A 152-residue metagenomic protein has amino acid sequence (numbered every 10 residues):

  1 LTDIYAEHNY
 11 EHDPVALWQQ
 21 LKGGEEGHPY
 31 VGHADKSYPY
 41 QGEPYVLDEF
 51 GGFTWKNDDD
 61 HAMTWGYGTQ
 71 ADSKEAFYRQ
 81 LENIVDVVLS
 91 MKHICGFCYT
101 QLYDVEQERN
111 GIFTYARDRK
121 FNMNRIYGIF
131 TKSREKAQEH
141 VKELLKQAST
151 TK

Functional and structural regions predicted by a protein language model:
L1-R117, R125-G128, E139-K142: Substrate-binding/catalytic cleft of secreted carbohydrate-active enzymes, primarily glycoside hydrolases
F121: Histidine-centered active-site microenvironments of extracellular/periplasmic hydrolases and transferases
K132-K152: Surface beta-strand/loop "capping" patches
